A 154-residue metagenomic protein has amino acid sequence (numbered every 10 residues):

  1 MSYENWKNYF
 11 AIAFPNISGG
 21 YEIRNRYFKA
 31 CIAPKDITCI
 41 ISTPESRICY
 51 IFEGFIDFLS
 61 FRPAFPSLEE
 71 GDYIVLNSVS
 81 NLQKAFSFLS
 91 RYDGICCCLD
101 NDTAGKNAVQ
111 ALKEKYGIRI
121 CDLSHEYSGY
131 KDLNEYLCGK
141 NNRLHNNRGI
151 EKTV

Functional and structural regions predicted by a protein language model:
S2-F88: Phosphate-handling DNA/RNA-contact segment within nucleic-acid enzymes
P63-V154: TOPRIM fold recognition
